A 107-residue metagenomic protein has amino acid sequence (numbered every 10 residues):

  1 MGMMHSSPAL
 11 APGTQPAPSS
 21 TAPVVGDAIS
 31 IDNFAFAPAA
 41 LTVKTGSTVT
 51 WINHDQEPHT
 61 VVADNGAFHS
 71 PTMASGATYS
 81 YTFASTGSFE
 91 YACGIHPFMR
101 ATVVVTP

Functional and structural regions predicted by a protein language model:
M1-P107: Extracytoplasmic copper-binding redox domains, predominantly the cupredoxin/blue-copper superfamily
